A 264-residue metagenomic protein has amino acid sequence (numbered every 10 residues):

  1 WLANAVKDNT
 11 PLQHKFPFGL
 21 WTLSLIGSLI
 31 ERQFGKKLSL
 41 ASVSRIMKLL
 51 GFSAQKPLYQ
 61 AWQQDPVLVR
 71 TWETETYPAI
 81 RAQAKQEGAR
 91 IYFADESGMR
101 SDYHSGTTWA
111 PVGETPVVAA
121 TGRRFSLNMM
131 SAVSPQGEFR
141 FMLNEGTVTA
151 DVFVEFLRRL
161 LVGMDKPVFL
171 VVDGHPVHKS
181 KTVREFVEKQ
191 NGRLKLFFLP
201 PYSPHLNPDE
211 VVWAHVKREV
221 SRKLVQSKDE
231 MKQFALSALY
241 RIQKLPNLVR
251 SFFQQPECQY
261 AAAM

Functional and structural regions predicted by a protein language model:
W1-L40, K85: A short, amphipathic alpha-helix used for macromolecular contacts
L2, I26, V43, D95-S97 (+5 more regions): Generic structural signal for small/hydrophobic residues in well-ordered secondary structure, especially within
V6, L25, T71-R158, P256-Y260: Extended, low-complexity cationic-aromatic segments
S39-L50: Major-groove recognition helix of helix-turn-helix-like DNA-binding domains
A54-R70: Short Lys/Arg-enriched helix C-cap and helix-to-coil transition segments that create basic nucleic-acid-contact patches
E87-A89, G98, D209-M264: C-terminal anion-handling pockets and recognition modules
E114-R123, E188-P208, L224-V225: RNase H-like polynucleotidyl transferase catalytic core
D173-G174, K181, F197-E219, D229-M231: RNase H-like two-metal-ion nuclease catalytic core shared by retroviral integrases and related mobile-element nucleases
